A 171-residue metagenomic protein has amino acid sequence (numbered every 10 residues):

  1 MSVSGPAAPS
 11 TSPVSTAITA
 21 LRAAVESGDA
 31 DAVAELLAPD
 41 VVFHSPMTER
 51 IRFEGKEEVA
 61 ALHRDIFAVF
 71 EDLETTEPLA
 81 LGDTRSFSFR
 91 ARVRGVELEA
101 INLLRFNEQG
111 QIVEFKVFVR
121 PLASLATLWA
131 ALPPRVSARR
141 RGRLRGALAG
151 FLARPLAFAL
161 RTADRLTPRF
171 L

Functional and structural regions predicted by a protein language model:
M1-L171: C-terminal and inter-domain tail/linker signature
